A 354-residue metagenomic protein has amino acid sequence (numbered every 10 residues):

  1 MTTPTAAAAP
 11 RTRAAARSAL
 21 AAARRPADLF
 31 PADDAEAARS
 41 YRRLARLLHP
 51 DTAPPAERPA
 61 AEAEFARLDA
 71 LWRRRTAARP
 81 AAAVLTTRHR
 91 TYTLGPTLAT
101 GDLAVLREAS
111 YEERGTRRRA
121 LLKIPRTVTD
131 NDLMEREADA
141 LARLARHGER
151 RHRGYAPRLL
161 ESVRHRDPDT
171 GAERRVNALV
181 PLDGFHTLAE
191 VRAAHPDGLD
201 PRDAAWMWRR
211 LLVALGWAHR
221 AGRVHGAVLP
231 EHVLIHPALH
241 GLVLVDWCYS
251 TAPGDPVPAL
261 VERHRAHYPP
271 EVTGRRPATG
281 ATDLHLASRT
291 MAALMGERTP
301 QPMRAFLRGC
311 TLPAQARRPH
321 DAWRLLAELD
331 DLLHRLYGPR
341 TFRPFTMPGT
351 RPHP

Functional and structural regions predicted by a protein language model:
M1-A60, R67-T93: N-terminal J-domain/J-like co-chaperone modules of DnaJ/Hsp40 proteins
A83-G115: ATP-binding glycine-rich phosphate-binding loop
L103-G148: ATP-binding glycine-rich loop module of kinase domains
R158-D200: Conserved structural core of kinase catalytic domains
M207-W208: Activation segment signature within eukaryotic-like protein kinase domains
A218-P237: Catalytic-loop of the protein kinase fold
V243, C248-G309: C-lobe/activation-segment region of protein kinase-like
Y337-P354: Regulatory extensions appended to serine/threonine kinase catalytic cores
